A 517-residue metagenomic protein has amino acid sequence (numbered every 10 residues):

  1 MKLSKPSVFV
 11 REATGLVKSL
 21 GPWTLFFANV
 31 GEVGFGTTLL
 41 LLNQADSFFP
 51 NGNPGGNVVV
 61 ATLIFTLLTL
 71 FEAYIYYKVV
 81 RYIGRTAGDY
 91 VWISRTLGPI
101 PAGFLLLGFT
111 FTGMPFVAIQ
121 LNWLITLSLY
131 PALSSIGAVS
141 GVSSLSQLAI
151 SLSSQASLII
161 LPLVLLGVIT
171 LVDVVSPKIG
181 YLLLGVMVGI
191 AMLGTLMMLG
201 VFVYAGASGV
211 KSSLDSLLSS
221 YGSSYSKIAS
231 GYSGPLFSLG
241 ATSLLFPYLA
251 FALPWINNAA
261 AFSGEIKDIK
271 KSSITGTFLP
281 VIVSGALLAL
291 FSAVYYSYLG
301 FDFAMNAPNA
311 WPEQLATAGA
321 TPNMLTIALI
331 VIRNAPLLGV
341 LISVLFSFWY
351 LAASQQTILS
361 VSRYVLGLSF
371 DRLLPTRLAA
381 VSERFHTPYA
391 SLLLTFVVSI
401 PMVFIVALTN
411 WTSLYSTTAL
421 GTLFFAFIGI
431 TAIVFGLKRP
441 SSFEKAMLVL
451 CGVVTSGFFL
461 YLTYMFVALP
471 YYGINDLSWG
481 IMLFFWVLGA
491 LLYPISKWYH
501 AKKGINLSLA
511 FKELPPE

Functional and structural regions predicted by a protein language model:
M1-V59, T69-Y74, S220-S223, P235 (+1 more regions): Membrane-interface "cap" regions at the ends of multi-pass membrane proteins
E12-S19, G88, V175-G185, L253-F291 (+2 more regions): Hydrophobic, small-residue-rich membrane helices and short re-entrant helix-turn-helix hairpins that build
L20-G21, L158-G222, P254, G276-I282 (+3 more regions): Membrane-interface loop-to-helix entry segments
N43-T62, W123-L127, L133, Q147-A156 (+6 more regions): Transmembrane helix-loop boundary segments of multi-pass membrane transporters
V58, G141-L152, V186-N334: Helix-loop-helix junctions that connect adjacent transmembrane segments in multi-pass membrane transporters
V60, A191, M198-G206, S216 (+3 more regions): A generic transmembrane alpha-helix motif of multi-pass inner-membrane proteins
L70-L166, L351-Y364, A419: Hydrophobic transmembrane alpha-helices that form the core helical bundles of multi-pass secondary transporters
V91-S94, G98, Y225, A229 (+2 more regions): TM-loop-TM module centered on a large, flexible mid-protein loop between adjacent transmembrane helices in multi-pass
